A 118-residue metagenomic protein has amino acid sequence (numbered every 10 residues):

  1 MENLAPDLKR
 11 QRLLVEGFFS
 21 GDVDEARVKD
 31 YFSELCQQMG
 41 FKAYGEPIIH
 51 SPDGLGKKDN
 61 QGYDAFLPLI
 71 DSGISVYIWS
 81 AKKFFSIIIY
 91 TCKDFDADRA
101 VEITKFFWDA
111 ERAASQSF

Functional and structural regions predicted by a protein language model:
M1-F118: Polybasic/polar functional segments that serve as interface/processing modules
